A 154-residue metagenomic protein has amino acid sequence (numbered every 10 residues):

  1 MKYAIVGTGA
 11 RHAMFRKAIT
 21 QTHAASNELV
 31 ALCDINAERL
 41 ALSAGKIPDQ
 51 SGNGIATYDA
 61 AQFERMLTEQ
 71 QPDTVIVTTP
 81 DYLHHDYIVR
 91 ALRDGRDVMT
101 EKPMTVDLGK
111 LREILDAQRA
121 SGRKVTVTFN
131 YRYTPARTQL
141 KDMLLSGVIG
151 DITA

Functional and structural regions predicted by a protein language model:
M1, R123, G150-T153: Nucleotide donor/acceptor-binding cores
M1-Q50: N-terminal Rossmann-like dinucleotide-binding module
N27-A31, I55, D73-V75: Short active-site oxyanion
S43-G52, E113, A117-S121: Short, conserved SAM-binding/catalytic segment of Class I S-adenosyl-L-methionine-dependent methyltransferases
G54-Q62: Conserved SAM-binding strand-loop segment of SAM-dependent methyltransferases
F63-E64, K141: Short hydrophobic/charged patches on amphipathic alpha-helices used for structural packing and interfaces
E69, D73-T74, P80-D81, H85-R132 (+1 more regions): Beta-strand-loop-alpha-helix segment that lines the small-molecule cofactor/substrate pocket of alpha/beta enzymes
Y131-A154: Predominantly a Rossmann-like dinucleotide-binding segment in NAD(P)-dependent oxidoreductases
